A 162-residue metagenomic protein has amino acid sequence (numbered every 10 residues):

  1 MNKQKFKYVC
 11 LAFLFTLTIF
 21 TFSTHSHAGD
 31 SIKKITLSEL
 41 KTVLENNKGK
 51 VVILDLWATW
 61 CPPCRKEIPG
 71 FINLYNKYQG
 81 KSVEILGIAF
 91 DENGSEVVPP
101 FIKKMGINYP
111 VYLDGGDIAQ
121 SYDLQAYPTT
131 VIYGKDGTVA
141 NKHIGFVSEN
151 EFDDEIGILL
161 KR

Functional and structural regions predicted by a protein language model:
N2-A12: Bacterial N-terminal signal peptides that target proteins for export
C10-T21: Bacterial N-terminal signal peptides
S31-V52, Y78: A short beta-strand-turn-helix
K50-V52, L56-W60, A126: Short pre-active-site segment immediately N-terminal to redox-active cysteine/selenocysteine motifs in thiol-based
L56-N73: Conserved redox-active cysteine motifs that mediate thiol-disulfide chemistry, especially di-cysteine Cys-X(1-2)-Cys
S82-S95, I107-G116: Thiol-based oxidoreductase modules, predominantly thioredoxin-like and allied folds used for disulfide exchange
P99-D136: Short, internal strand/loop/helix patches that form the active-site neighborhood or redox-interaction surface
G134-R162: Thiol-/selenol-based redox modules, centered on thioredoxin-like and closely related oxidoreductase domains
